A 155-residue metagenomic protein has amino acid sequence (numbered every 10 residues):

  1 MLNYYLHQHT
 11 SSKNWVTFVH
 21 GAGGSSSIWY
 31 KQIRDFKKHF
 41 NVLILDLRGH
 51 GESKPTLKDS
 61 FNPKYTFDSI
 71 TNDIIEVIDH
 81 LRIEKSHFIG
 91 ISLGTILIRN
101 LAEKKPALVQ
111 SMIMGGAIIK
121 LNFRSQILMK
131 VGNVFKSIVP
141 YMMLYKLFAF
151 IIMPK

Functional and structural regions predicted by a protein language model:
M1-L2: N-terminal cap/lid segment of alpha/beta-hydrolase-fold proteins
Y5-D59: Conserved HGGG/HGGXW glycine-rich cap/lid loop of the alpha/beta-hydrolase fold
W15, N41, E84-H87, L108-S111: Structural signature of beta-strand start/N-cap positions in the alpha/beta core of ABC transporter nucleotide-binding
K31-R34, K38, E76, E103-A107: Short, well-ordered alpha-helices that flank and scaffold nucleotide-derived cofactor binding pockets
R34, L43-I89: Active-site loop/oxyanion-hole signature of alpha/beta-hydrolase fold enzymes
G90-G94, I98: Gly/Ala-rich beta-loop-alpha elbow adjacent to hydrolase catalytic centers
R99, E103-K104, V109-V139: Flexible "cap/lid" loop of the alpha/beta hydrolase fold
F123-S125, Y141-K155: Conserved alpha/beta-hydrolase catalytic His-Asp/Glu region
